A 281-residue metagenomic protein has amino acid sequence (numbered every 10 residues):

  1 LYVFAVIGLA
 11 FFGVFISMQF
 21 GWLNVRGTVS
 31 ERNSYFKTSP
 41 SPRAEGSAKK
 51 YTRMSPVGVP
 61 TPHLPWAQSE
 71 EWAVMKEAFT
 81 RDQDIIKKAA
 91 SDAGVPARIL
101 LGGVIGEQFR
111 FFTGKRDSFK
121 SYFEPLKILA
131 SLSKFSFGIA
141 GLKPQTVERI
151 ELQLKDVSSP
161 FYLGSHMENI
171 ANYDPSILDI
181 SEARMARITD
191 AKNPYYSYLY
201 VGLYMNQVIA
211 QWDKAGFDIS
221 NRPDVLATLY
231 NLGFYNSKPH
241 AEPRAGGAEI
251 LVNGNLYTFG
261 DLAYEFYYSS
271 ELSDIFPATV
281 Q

Functional and structural regions predicted by a protein language model:
L1-T228, L232-Q281: Cell-wall glycan-active module
